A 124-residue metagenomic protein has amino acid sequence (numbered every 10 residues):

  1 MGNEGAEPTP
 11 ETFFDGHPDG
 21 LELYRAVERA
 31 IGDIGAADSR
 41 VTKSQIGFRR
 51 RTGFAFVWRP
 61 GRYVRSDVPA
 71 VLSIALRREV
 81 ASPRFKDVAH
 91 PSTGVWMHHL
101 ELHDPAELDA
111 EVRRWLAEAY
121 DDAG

Functional and structural regions predicted by a protein language model:
M1-G124: Charge-dense, helix-prone N-terminal extensions
